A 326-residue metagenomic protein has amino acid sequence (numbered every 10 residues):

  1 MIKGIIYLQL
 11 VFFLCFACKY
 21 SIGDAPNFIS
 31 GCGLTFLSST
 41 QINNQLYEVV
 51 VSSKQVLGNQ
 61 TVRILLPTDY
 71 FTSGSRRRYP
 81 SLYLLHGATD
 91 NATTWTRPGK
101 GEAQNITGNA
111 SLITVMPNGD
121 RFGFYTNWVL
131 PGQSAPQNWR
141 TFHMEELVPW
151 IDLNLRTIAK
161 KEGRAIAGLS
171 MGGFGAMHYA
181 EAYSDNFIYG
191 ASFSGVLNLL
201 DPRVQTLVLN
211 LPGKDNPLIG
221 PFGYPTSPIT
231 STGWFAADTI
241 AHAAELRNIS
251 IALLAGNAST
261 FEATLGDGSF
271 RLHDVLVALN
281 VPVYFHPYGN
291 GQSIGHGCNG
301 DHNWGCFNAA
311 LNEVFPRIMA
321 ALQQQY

Functional and structural regions predicted by a protein language model:
M1-L10: Classical eukaryotic N-terminal signal peptides for Sec-dependent ER targeting/secretion, especially the positively
Q9-L10, C15, C306: Residues at the start of alpha-helices and the adjacent loop-to-helix junctions
F13-A25: N-terminal signal peptide
I22-Y326: Non-catalytic cap/lid and distal C-terminal segments of serine-dependent acyl enzymes
